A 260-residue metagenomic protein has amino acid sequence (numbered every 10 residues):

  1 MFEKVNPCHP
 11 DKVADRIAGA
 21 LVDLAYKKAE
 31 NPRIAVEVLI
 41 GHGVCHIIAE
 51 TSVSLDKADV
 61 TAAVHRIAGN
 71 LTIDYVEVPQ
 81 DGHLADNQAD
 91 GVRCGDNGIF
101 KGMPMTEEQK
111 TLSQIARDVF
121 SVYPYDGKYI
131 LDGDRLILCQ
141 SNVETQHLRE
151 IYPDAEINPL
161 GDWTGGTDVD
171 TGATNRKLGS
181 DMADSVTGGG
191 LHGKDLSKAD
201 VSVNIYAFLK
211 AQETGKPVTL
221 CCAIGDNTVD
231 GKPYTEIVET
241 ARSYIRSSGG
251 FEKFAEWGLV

Functional and structural regions predicted by a protein language model:
M1-V260: A domain-level signal for the structural core that forms small-molecule/cofactor-binding pockets and catalytic centers
